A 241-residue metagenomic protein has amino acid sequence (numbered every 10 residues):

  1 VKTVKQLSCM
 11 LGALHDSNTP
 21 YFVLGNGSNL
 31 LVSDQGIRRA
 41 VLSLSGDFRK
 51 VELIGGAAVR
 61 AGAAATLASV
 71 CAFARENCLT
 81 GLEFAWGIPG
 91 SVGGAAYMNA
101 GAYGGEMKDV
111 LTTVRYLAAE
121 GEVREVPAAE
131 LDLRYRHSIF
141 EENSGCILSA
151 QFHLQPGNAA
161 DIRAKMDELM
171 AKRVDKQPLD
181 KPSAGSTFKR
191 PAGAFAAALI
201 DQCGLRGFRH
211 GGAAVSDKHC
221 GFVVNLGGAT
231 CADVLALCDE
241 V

Functional and structural regions predicted by a protein language model:
V1-V92: Anion-binding (especially nucleotide phosphate/pyrophosphate-binding) glycine-rich loop and adjoining beta-alpha core
K2-V4, L31-R49, Y97-P127, E142-S149: Structural signature of FAD isoalloxazine-binding scaffolds in flavoprotein oxidoreductases
A13, L237-E240: Structural preference for long, well-ordered alpha-helical segments within the folded cores of structured domains
N26-S28, I37, A65, I88-A95 (+5 more regions): Gly/Ser/Thr-rich helix-start
L30, L117-A236: Phosphate/pyrophosphate- and phosphate-bearing ligand-binding catalytic cores of soluble enzymes
A68, M98-A100, A129-Y135: Short acidic (Asp/Glu) patches
C71-T112, A118, S183: A gly/ser-rich beta-alpha-beta helix-loop segment of oxidoreductase catalytic cores
